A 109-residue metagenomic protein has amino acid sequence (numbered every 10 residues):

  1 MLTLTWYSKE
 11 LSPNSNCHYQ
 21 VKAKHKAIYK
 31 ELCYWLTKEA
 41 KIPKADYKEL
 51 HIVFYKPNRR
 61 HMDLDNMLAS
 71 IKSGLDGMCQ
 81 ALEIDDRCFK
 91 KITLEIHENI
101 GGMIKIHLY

Functional and structural regions predicted by a protein language model:
M1-Y109: Catalytic phosphate/metal-binding cores of nucleic-acid and nucleotide-processing enzymes, i.e., regions that mediate
